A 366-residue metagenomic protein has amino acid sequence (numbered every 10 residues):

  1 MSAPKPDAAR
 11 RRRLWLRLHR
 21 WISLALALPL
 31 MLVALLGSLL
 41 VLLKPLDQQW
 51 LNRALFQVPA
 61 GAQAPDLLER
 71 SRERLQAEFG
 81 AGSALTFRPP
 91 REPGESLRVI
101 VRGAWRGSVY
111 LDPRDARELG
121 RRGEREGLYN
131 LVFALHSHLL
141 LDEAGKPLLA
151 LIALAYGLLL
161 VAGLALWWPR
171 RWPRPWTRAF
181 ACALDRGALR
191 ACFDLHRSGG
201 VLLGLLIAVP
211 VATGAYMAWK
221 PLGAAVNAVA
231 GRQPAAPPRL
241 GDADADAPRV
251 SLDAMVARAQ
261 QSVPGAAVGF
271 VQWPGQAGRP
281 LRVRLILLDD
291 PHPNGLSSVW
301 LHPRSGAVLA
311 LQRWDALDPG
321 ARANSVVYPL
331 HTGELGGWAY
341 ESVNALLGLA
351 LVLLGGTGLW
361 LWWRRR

Functional and structural regions predicted by a protein language model:
M1-R366: Conserved histidines in hydrophobic membrane contexts and catalytic metal-binding motifs
